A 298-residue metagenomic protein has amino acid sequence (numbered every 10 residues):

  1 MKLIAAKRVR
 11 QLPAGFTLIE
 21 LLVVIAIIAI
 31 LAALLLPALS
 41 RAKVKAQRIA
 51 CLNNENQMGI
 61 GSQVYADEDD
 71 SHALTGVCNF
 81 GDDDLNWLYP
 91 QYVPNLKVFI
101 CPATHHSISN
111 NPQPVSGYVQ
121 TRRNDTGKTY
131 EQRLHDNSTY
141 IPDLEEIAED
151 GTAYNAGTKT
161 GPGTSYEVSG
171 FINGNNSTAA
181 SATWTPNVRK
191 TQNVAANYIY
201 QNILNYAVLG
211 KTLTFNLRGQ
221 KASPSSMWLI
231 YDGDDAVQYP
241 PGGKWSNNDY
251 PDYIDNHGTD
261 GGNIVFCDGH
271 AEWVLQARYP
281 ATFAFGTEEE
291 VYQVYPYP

Functional and structural regions predicted by a protein language model:
I4, R10-N53: Amphipathic alpha-helical segments typified by the pilin-like N-terminal helix that continues immediately C-terminal
A5, F16-L22, A32, I60 (+3 more regions): Generic hydrophobic-segment detector
I49-P298: Short, well-structured segments within or immediately adjacent to enzyme catalytic domains that line ligand-binding
